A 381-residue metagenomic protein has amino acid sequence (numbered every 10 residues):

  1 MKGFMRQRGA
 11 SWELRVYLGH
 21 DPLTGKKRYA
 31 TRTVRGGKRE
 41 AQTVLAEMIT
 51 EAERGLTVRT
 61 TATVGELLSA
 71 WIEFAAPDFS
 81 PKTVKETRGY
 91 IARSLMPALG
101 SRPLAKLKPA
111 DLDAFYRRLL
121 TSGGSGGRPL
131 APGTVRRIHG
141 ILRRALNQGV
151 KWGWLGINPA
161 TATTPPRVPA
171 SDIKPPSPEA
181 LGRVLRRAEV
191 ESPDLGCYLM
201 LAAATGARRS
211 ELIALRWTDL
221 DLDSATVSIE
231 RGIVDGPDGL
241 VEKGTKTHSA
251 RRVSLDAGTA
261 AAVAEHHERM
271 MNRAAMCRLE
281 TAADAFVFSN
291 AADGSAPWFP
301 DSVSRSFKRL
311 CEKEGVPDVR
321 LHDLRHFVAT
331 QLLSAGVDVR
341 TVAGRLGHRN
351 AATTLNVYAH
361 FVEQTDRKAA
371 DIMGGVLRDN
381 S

Functional and structural regions predicted by a protein language model:
M1, R186-E189, S224, D235-T259 (+10 more regions): C-terminal secondary-structure termini that scaffold catalytic or DNA-interacting sites
F4, R8, Y90-S94, S101-R117 (+2 more regions): N-terminal DNA-binding recognition helix of tyrosine site-specific recombinases/integrases
Q7-E13, Y17-A114, H266-S289, D293-G294 (+1 more regions): N-terminal DNA-binding module of tyrosine recombinases/phage integrases
T60, V64, S80-T83, T87 (+11 more regions): Hydrophobic (often cysteine-bearing) scaffold residues that line and stabilize catalytic clefts of nucleotide/cofactor
G124-R128, R183-G196, T205, V253 (+3 more regions): Short, basic (Lys/Arg/His-rich) helix/loop patches that form interaction surfaces in the mid-to-C-terminal regions
R128-G140, K151, L155-L215, D223 (+5 more regions): Basic, Lys/Arg- and aromatic-enriched nucleic-acid-binding interface segment
D219-T226, D318, V337-A359: Short, polar N-cap/turn motifs at the start of nucleic acid-interacting alpha helices
